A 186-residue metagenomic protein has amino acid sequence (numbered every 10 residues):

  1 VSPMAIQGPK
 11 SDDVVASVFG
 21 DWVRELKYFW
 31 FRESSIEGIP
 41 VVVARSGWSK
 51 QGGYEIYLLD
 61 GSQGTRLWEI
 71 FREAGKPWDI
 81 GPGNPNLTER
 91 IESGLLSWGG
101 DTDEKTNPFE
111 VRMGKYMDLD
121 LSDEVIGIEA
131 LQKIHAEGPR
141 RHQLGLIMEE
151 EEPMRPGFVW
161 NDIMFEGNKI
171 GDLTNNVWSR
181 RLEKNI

Functional and structural regions predicted by a protein language model:
V1-I186: Conserved, structured C-terminal
